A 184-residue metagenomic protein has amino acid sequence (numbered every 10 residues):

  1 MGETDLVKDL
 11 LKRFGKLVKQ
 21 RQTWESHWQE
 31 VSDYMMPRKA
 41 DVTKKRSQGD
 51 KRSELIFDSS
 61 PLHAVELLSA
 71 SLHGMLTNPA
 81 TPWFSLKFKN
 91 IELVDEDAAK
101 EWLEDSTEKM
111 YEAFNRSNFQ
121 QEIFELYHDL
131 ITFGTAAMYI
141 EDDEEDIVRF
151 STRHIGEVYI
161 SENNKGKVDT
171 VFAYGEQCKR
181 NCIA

Functional and structural regions predicted by a protein language model:
M1-A184: Extended, helix-rich architectural segments
